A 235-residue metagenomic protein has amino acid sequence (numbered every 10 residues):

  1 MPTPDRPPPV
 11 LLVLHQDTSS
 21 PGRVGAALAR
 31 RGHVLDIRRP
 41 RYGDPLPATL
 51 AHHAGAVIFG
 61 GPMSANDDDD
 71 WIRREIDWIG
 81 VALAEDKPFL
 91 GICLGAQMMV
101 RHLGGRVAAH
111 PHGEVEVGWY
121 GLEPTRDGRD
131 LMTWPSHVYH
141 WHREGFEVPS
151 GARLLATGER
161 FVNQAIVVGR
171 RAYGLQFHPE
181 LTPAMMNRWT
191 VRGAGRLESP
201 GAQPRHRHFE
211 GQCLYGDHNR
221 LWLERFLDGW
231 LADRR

Functional and structural regions predicted by a protein language model:
M1-D70, R74-K87, E198-R235: N-terminal beta1-alpha1 cap of cysteine-dependent amidohydrolase-like domains
L11, D36-R38, V57, L90 (+3 more regions): Hydrophobic/aromatic beta-strand patches that form the interior of the parallel beta-sheet core in alpha/beta enzyme
P21-R23, P47, D67-D69, V100-H102 (+3 more regions): Short glycine-/acidic-enriched loop or helix-start segments at secondary-structure transitions that form or flank
A29, H53-A56, R106-H110, R126 (+1 more regions): Short, hinge-like loop/turn segments at secondary-structure boundaries
V81-R106: Catalytic nucleophile loop
L103-A184: Pocket-forming structural segment of enzyme catalytic cores
R170-A172, Q176, E180-H208: C-terminal helical/coil "lid" or tail adjacent to the Rossmann-like core of SAM-dependent
